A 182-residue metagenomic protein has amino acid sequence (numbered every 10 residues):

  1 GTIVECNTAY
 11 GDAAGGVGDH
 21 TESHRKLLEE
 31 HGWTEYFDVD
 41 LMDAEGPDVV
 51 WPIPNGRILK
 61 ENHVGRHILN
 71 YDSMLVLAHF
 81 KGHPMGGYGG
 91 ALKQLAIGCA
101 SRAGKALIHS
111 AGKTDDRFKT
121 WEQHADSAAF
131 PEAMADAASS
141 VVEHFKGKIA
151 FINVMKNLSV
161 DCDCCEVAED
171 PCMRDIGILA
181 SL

Functional and structural regions predicted by a protein language model:
G1-L182: Extended, low-polarity segments enriched in aliphatic/aromatic residues
